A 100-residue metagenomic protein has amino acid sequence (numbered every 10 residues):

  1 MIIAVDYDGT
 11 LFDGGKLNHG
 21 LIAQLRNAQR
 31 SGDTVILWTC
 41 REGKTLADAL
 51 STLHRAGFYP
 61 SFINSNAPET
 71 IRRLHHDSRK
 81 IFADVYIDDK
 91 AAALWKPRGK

Functional and structural regions predicted by a protein language model:
M1-R72: Alpha-helical substrate-recognition element adjacent to the catalytic core
R30, R79-K80: Flexible, charged surface loops at secondary-structure boundaries
H75-D77: Short loop/turn motifs at secondary-structure junctions and domain boundaries
I81-F82, Y86-K100: Asp-based, Mg2+/Mn2+-dependent phosphohydrolase catalytic module
